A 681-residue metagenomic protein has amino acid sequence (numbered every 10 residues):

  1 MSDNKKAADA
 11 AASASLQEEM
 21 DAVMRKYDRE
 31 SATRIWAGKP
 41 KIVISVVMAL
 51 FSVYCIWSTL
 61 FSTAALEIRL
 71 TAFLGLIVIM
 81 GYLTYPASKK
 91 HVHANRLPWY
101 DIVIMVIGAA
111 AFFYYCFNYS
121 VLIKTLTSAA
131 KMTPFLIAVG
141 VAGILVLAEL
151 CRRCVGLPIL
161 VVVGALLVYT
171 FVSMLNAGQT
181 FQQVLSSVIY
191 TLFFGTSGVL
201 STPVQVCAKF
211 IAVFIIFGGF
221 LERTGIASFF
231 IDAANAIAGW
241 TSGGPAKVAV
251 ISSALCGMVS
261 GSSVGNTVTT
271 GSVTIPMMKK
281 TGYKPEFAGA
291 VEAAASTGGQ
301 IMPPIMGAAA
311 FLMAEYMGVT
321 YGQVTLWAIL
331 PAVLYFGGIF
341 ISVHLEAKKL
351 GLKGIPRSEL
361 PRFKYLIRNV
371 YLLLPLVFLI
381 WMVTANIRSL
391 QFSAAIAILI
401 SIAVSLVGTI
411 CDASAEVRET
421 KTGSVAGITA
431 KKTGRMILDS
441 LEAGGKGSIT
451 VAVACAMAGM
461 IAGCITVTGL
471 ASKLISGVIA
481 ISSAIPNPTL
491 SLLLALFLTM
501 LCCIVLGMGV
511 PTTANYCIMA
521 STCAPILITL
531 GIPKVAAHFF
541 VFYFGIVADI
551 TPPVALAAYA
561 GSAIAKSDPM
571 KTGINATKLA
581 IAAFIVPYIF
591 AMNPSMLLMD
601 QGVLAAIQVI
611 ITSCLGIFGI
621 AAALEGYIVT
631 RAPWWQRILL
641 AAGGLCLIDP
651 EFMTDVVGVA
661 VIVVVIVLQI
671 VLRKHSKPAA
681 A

Functional and structural regions predicted by a protein language model:
M1-K131, I137-V141: Conserved, well-structured core domains of diverse proteins
S2-I42, M48, L326-G447, L556-L645 (+1 more regions): Long, contiguous bundles of hydrophobic transmembrane helices that form the permeation core of multi-pass
T33, S58-T63, T84-R96, A142-L157 (+3 more regions): Membrane-water interface regions at transmembrane-helix termini and the short interhelical loops of multi-pass membrane
A110, L145, E149, C154 (+7 more regions): Core transmembrane alpha-helical segments of multi-pass membrane transporters/permeases
T133-A138, S197-F210, A236-V250, T281-F287 (+5 more regions): Membrane-interfacial loop-to-helix junctions in multi-pass transporters
A148-Q183, T202-P203, T224-S228, V377-S414 (+3 more regions): Flexible hinge motifs at transmembrane-helix junctions and intramembrane kinks/re-entrant loops in multi-pass membrane
G218-E222, S253-S262, A294-Q300, A458 (+4 more regions): Transmembrane alpha-helix interface/packing and boundary motifs in multi-pass membrane proteins, characterized by
I231-G299, I305, A309-L312, G318 (+2 more regions): Hydrophobic transmembrane alpha-helices that form the pore/transport pathway of multi-pass ion and small-solute
